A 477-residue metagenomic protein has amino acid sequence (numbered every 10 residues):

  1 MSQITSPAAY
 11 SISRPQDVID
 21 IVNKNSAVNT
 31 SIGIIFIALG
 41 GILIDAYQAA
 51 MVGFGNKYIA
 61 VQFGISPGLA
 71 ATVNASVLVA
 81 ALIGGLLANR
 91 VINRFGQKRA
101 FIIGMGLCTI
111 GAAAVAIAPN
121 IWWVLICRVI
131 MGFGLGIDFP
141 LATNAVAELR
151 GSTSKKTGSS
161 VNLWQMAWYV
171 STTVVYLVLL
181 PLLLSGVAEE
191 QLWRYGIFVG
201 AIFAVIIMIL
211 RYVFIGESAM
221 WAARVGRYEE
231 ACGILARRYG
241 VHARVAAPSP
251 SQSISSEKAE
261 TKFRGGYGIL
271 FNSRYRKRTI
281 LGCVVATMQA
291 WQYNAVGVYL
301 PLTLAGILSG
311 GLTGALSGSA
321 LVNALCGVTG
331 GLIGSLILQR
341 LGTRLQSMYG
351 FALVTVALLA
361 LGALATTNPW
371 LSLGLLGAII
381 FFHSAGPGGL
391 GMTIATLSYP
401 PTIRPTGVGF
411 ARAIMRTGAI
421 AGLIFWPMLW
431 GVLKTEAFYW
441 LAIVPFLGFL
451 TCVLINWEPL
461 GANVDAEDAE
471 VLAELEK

Functional and structural regions predicted by a protein language model:
S2-K477: Transmembrane-helix signature of 12-pass secondary carriers
